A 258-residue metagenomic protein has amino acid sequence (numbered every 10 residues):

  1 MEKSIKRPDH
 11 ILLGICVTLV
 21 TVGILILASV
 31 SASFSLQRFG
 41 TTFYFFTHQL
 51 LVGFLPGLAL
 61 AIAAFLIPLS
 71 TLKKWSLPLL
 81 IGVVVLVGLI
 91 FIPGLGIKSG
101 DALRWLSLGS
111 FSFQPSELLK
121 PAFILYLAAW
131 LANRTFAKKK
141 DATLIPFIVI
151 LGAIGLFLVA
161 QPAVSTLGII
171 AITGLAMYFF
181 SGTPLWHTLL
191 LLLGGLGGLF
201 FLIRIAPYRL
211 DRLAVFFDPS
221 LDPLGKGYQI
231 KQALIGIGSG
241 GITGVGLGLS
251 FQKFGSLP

Functional and structural regions predicted by a protein language model:
M1-E2, L27: A juxtamembrane structural motif centered on a specific transmembrane helix
E2-C16: N-terminal membrane topogenic signal
S4-K6, K139, T143-L144, G255-L257: Helix-boundary and loop/linker segments of multi-pass membrane transporters
L13-T21, L27-S29, R38-Q229: Hydrophobic alpha-helical transmembrane segments of multi-pass inner membrane proteins, especially in bacterial systems
T21-G23, G238-S239: Alpha-helical transmembrane segments of multi-pass integral membrane proteins
S29-S33, S250: Short linear Ser/Thr-Pro motifs
I237, G241-P258: Long extracytoplasmic/lumenal interhelical loops at the membrane interface of multi-pass membrane proteins
